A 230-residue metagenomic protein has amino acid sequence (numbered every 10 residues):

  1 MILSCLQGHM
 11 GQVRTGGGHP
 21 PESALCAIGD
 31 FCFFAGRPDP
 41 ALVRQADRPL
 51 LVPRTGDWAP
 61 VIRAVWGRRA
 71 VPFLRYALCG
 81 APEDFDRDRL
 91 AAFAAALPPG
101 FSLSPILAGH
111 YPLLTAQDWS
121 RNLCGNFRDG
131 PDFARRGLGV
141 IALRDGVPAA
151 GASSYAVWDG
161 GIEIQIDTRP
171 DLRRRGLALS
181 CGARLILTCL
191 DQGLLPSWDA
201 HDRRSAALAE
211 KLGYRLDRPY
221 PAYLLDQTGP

Functional and structural regions predicted by a protein language model:
M1-H9, Q117-G139: Active-site rim helix/loop that mediates acceptor-substrate recognition in acyltransferases
Q7-L114, Y223-L224: Acyl-donor-binding surface of acyltransferase catalytic domains
A41-Q45, I164, R174-T188, A207 (+1 more regions): Conserved acetyl-CoA-binding loop-helix of GNAT-fold acetyltransferases
D47-G56, C189-H201: Conserved GNAT acetyl-CoA-binding A-motif
P60-R69, L179, H201-P219: Conserved active-site alpha-helix within GNAT-family acetyltransferase domains
C79-F85, A92, R204, K211-P230: Terminal substrate-recognition subdomain of acyl/acetyltransferases
D129-R169: A conserved beta-strand-loop-helix scaffold within acyl/acetyltransferase catalytic domains
